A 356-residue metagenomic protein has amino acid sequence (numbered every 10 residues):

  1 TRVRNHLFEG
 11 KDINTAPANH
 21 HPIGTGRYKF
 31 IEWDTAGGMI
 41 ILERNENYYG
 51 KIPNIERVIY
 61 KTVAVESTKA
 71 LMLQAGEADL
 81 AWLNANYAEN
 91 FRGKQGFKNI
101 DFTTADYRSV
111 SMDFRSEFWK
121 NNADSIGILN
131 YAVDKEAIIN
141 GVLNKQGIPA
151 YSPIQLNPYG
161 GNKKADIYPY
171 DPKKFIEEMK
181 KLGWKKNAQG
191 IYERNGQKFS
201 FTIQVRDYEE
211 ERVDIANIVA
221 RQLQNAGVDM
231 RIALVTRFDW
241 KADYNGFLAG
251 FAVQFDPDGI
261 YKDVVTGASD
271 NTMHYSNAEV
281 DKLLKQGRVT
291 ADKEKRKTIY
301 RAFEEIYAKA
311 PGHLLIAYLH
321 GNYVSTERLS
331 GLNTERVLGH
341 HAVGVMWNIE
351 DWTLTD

Functional and structural regions predicted by a protein language model:
T1-K51, R57, P172-K173, E177 (+1 more regions): Gly/Pro-rich hinge or "lid" segments in bacterial periplasmic/extracellular proteins
A16-N19, N45-F91, D229-R231: Ligand-site clamp/hinge motif
G24, I52-E56, P169-T202: Immediate post-signal peptide segment of exported/extracytoplasmic ligand-binding proteins
T35-G37, K185-Q254, K293: Ligand/substrate-recognition segments at binding pockets and active sites
G37, E46, R108, A132-K163 (+3 more regions): Detector for C-terminal structural segments
Y48-K51, S116-S125, T290: Short helix-loop capping/hinge motifs at secondary-structure junctions, enriched in acidic/polar residues
K69-A70, S125-I126, F175, F238-Y244: Short, hydrophobic alpha-helical packing/hinge segments within bilobed ligand-binding/sensory domains
F97-A105, T272: Short beta-strand->loop
